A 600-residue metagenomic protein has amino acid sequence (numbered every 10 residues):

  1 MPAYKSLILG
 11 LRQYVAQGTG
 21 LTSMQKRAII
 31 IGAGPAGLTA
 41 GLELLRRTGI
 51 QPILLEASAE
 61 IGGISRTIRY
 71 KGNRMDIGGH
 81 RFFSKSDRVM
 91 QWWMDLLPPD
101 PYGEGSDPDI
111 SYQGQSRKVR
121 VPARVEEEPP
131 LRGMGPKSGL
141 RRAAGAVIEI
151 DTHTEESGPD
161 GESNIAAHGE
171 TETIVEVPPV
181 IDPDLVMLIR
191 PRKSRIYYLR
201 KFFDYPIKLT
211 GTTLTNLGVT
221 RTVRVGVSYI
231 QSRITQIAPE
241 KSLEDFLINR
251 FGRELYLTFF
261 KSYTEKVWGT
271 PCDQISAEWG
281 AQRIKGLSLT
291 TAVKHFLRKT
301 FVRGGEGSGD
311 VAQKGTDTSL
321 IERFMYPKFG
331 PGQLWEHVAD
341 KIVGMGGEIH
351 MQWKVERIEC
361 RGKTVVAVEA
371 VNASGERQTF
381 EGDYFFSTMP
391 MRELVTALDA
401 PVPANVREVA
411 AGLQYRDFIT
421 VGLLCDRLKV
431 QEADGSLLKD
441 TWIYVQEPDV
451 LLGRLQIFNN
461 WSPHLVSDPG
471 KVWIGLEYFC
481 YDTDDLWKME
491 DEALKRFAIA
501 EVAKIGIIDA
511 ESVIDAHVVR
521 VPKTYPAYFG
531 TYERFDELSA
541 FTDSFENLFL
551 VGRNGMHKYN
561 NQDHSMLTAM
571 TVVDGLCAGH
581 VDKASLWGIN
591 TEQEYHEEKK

Functional and structural regions predicted by a protein language model:
Y4, I8-Y14, T67, K137 (+5 more regions): Conserved flavin/dinucleotide-binding core of flavoenzymes
K26-L54: N-terminal Rossmann-like FAD-binding beta1-loop-alpha1 element of flavoenzymes
A28, Q51-P52, F385, V513-A516: Hydrophobic anchor at the start of a short beta-strand that flanks the dinucleotide cofactor-binding loop
A36, E60, R392: Conserved Rossmann-like nucleotide-cofactor binding loop
L45-Y70: Glycine-rich FAD pyrophosphate-binding loop
R47, P327-K328, M351-G506, R534-F535 (+2 more regions): Mid-domain catalytic core of redox enzymes that form a hydrophobic substrate pocket/lid adjacent to a catalytic redox
K71-R233, K285, L289: Dinucleotide-binding Rossmann-like beta1-alpha1 core, especially the glycine-rich loop that anchors the ADP
R190, K201-P206, T210-R361, V366 (+2 more regions): Active-site/ligand-binding neighborhood in enzyme catalytic cores
